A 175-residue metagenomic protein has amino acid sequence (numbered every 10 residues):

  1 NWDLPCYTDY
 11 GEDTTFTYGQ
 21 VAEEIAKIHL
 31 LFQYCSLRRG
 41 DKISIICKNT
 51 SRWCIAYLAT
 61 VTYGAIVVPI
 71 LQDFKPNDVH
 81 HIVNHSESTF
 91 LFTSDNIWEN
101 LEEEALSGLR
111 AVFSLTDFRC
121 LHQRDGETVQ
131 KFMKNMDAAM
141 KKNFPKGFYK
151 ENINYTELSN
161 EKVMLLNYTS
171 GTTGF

Functional and structural regions predicted by a protein language model:
W2, K131-Y168, F175: Conserved pre-ATP/AMP-binding loop-to-beta segment of ANL
P5-T50, C54-L58, K75-H80, E157: Conserved AMP-binding/adenylate-forming core of the ANL superfamily
A26-L30, N84-E87, N96, G174: Solvent-exposed alpha-helix faces
R38, T89, R110: Short acidic/polar active-site loop segments enriched in Thr and Asp
I43, T60, L91, V163 (+1 more regions): Conserved S/T- and glycine-rich ATP-binding loop of Class I adenylate-forming
C47, I70-L71, R110-C120: Short beta-strand elements of ligand-binding domains
G64: Structured binding elements
Q72-E104: Conserved ATP-dependent adenylate/AMP-binding module captured primarily in the ANL superfamily
